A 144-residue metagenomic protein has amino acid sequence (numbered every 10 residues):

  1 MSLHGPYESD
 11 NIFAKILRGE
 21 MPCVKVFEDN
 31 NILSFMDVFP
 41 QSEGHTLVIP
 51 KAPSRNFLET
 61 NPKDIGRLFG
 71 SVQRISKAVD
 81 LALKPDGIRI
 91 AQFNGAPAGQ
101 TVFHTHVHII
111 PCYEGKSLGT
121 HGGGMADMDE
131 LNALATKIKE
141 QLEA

Functional and structural regions predicted by a protein language model:
M1-A144: HIT superfamily nucleotide-processing domains
